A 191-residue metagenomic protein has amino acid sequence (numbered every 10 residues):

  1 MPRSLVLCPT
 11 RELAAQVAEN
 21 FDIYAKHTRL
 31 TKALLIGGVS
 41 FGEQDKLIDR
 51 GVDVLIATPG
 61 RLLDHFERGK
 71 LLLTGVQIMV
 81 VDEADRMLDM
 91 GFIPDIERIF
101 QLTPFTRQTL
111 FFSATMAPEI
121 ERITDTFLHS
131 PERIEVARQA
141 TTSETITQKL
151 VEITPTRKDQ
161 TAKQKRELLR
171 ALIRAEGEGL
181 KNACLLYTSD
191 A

Functional and structural regions predicted by a protein language model:
P2-D64: Conserved nucleic-acid-binding Ia/Ib motif block in the N-terminal RecA-like helicase ATPase lobe
L5-L7, A33, M79-V80, L110 (+1 more regions): Conserved hydrophobic packing residues within short motifs/helices of P-loop NTPase cores of ABC-family ATPases
T10, F21, I48, T58 (+7 more regions): Residue-level signature of catalytic and energy-coupling elements of molecular machines, predominantly ATP/GTP-dependent
R11-L13, V39-F41, R61-L63, R86 (+3 more regions): Conserved nucleotide-binding/hydrolysis micro-motifs of P-loop NTPases
Y24-H27, K46-R50, K70-T74, F92 (+4 more regions): Conserved catalytic network of the ASCE P-loop NTPase/AAA+ motor domain
M87-Q139: Post-DEXD/H (motif II) to motif III coupling segment of the RecA-like Helicase ATP-binding lobe
I153-A183: Conserved interdomain hinge at the start of the Helicase C-terminal
Y187-A191: Conserved small/polar residues in nucleotide/adenosyl-binding loops
